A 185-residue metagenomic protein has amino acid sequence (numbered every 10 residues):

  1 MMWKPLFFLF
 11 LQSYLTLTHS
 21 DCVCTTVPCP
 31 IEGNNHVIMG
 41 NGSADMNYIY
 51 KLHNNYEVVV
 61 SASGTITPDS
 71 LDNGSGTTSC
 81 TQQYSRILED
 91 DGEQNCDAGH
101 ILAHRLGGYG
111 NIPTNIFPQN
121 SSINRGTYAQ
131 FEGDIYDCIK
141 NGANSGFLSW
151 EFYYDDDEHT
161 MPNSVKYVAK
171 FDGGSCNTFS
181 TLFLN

Functional and structural regions predicted by a protein language model:
W3-S20: Cleavable N-terminal signal peptides of Sec/SRP-targeted secreted and luminal proteins
L6, S13, C29-I31, N163: Generic low-complexity segments that are intrinsically disordered, proline-rich and/or Lys/Arg-biased
I31-N185: Domain-level detector of nuclease and nuclease-like folds in predominantly extracellular/periplasmic contexts
